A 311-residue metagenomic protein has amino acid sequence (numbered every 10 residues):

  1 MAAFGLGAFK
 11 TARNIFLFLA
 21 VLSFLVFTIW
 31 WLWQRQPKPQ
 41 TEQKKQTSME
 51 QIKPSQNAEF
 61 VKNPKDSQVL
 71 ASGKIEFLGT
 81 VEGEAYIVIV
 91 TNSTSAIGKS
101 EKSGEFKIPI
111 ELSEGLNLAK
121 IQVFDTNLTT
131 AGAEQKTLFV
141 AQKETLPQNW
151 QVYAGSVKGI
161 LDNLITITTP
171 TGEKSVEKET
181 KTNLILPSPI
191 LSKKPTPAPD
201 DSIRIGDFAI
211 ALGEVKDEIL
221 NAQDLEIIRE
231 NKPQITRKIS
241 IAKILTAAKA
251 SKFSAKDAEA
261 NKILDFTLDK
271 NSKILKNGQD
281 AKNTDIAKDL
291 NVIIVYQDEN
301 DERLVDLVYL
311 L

Functional and structural regions predicted by a protein language model:
A2-T145, V157, S188-I190, T196 (+1 more regions): Ser/Thr-rich low-complexity repeats and stalk/linker segments
Q34, K38-N57, N117-K120, F124 (+3 more regions): Short, flexible, surface-exposed loop segments at domain boundaries
K65, T91-S93, T180, K270 (+1 more regions): Short, well-ordered turn and helix-capping elements at secondary-structure junctions
G83-A85, S93-I97, E173, T180-N183 (+1 more regions): Short, solvent-exposed loop/linker segments at beta-strand-coil boundaries, enriched for Pro/Gly and Ser/Thr
E101-G104, K178-L184, I228-R229, T267-K273 (+1 more regions): A short, sequence-level motif marking secondary-structure junctions
